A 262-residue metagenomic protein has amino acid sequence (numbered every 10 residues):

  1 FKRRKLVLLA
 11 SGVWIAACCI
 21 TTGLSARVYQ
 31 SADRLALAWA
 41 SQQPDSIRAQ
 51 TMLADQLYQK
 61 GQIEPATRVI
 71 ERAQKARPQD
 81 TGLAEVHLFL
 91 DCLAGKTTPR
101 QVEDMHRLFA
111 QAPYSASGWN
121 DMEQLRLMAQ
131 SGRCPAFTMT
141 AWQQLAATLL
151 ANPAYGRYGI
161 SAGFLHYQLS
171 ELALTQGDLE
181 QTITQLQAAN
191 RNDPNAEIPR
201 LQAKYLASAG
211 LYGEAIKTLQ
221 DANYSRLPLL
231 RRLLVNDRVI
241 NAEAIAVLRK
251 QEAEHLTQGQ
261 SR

Functional and structural regions predicted by a protein language model:
F1, C18-C19, C92, C134: Generic recognition of cysteine residues
K2-V13: Membrane-interfacial entry segments at the cytosolic side of transmembrane helices
V7, A16-T51, Q56: Hydrophobic alpha-helical transmembrane segments in integral membrane proteins
L8-A10, L24-S25, M139-W142: Short, mixed-charge, low-aromatic patches
S11-A16, R157-G159: Charged, low-complexity, helix/coiled-coil-prone segments
I15, S31, T97-Q101: Poly-acidic low-complexity segments
L37-R262: C-terminal luminal/periplasmic domains and tails of membrane-associated envelope-modifying transferases
